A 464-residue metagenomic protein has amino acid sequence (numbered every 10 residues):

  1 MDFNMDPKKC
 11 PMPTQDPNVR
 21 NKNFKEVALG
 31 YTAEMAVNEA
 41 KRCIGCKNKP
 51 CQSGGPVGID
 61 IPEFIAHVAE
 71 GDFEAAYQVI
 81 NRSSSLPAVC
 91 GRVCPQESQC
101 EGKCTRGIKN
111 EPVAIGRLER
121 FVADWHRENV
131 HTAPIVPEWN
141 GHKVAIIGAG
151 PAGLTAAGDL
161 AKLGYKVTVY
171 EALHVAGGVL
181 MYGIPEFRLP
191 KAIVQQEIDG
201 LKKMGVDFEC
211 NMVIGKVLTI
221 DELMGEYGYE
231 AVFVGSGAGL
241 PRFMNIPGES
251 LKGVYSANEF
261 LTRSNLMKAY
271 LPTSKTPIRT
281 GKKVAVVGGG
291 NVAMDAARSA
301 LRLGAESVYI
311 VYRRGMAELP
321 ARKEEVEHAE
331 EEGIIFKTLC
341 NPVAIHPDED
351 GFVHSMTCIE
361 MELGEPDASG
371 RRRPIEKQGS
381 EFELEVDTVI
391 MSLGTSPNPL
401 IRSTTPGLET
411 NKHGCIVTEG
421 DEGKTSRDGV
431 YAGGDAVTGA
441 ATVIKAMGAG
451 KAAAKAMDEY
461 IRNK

Functional and structural regions predicted by a protein language model:
R20-N38, I59-R92, K109-V136, S264-N265 (+1 more regions): Ferredoxin-type iron-sulfur electron-transfer modules in oxidoreductases and energy-metabolism complexes
G45-E70, V89-V122, T168, V175 (+1 more regions): Iron-sulfur cluster-binding cysteine motifs and their immediate structural context in ferredoxin-like electron-transfer
A75, E138, K143-I147, Q195-I246 (+4 more regions): Feature captures the FAD/FMN-dependent oxidoreductase FAD-binding
F121-E138, Q196-K216, P241-L303, N411-D421 (+1 more regions): Glycine-rich dinucleotide-binding loop and its adjacent helix/turn
H142-T168, A293-L301: N-terminal Rossmann-like FAD-binding beta1-loop-alpha1 element of flavoenzymes
V169, L173-K203, D207-F208, A297-A344: Rossmann-like dinucleotide-binding cores of NAD(P)H-dependent redox enzymes
S250-G281, P366-A440: FAD-site-proximal beta/loop scaffold in flavoenzymes
A436-R462: A conserved FAD-binding loop/helix module that cradles the flavin
